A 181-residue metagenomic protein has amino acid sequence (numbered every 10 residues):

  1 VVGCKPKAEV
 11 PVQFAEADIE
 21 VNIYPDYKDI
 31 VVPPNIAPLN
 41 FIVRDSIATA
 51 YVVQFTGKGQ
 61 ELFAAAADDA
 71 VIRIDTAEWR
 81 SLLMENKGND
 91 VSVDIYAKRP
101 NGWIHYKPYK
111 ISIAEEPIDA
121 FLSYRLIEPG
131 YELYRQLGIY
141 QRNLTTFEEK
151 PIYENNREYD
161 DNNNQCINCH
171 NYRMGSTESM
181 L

Functional and structural regions predicted by a protein language model:
C4-L181: Sequence signature of WD/YWTD-type beta-propeller architectures
